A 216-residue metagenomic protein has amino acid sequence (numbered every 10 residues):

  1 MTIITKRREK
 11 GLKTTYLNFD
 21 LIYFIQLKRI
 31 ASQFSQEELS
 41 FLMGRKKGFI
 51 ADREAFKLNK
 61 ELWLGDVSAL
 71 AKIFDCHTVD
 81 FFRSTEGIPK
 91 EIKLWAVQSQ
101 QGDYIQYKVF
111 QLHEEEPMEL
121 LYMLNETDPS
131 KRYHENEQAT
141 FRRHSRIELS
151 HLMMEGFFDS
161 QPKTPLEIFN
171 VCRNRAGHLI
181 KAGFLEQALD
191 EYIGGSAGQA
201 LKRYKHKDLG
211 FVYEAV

Functional and structural regions predicted by a protein language model:
M1-L17, E115-N125, A188-E191, S196-R203: N-terminal flexible/basic segments that precede or flank functional cores
Y23-L42: Short basic helix-loop element that most often maps to the first helix and adjoining turn of HTH DNA-binding modules
G44-L62: Recognition helix of helix-turn-helix/homeodomain-like DNA-binding domains that insert into the DNA major groove
E54-A55, D66, L189: DNA major-groove recognition helix of helix-turn-helix
W63-D80: DNA major-groove recognition helix of helix-turn-helix/homeodomain DNA-binding modules
R83-E119: Short, charged recognition helix plus adjacent turn of helix-turn-helix-like nucleic-acid-binding domains
A139-K163, L189-G194: Positively charged, polyanion-binding regions of nucleic-acid-associated proteins
T164-H178: DNA-recognition alpha helix
